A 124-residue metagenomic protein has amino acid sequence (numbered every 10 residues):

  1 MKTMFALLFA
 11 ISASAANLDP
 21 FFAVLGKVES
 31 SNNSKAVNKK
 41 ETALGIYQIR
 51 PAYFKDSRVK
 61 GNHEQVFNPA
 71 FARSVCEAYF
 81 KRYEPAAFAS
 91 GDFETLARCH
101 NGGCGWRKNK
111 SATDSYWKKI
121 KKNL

Functional and structural regions predicted by a protein language model:
T3-A13: Sec-dependent N-terminal signal peptides
A16-L18, K40, A89-F93: Extracellular/periplasmic catalytic domains that process cell-envelope and extracellular macromolecules
L18-N33, I49, C76, L96-C104: Short, functionally critical alpha-helical segments immediately adjacent to catalytic or ligand/cofactor-binding
P20, E41-L44, F71: Short, well-structured alpha-helical interface segments that form or flank functional binding sites
N33-V37, D56-R58: Short, solvent-exposed loop/turn elements at domain surfaces
A36-N38, S111-A112: Short, solvent-exposed loop/turn and secondary-structure capping segments
V37-Y47, P51: Extracytoplasmic strand-loop-helix segments at the start of, or within, the mature domains of secreted/periplasmic
P51, K55-R107, W117-L124: Alpha-helical segment that forms one wall of the substrate-binding/catalytic cleft in peptidoglycan-active domains
